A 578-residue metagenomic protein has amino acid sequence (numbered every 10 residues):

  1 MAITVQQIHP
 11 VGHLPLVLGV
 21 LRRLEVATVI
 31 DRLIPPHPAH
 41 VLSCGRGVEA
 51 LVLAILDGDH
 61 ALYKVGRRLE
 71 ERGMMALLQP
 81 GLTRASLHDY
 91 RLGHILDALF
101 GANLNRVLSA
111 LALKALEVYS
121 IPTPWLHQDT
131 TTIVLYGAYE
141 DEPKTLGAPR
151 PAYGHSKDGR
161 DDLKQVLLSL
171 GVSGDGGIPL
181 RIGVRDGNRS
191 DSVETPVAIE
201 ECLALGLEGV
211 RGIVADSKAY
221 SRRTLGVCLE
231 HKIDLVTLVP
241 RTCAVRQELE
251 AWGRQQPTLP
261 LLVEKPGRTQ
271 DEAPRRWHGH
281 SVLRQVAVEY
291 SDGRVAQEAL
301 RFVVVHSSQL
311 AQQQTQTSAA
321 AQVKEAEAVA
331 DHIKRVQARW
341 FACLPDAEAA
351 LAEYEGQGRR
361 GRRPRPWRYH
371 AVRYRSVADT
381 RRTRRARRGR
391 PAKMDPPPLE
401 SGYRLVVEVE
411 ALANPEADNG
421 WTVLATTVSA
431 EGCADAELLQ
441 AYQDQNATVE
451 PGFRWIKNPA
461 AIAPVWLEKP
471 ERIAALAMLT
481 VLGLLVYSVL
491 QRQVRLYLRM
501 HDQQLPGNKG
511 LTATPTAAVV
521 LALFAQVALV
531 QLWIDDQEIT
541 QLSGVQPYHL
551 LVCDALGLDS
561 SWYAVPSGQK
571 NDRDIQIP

Functional and structural regions predicted by a protein language model:
M1-L18, L24-P578: Anion-binding and metal-coordination hotspots
